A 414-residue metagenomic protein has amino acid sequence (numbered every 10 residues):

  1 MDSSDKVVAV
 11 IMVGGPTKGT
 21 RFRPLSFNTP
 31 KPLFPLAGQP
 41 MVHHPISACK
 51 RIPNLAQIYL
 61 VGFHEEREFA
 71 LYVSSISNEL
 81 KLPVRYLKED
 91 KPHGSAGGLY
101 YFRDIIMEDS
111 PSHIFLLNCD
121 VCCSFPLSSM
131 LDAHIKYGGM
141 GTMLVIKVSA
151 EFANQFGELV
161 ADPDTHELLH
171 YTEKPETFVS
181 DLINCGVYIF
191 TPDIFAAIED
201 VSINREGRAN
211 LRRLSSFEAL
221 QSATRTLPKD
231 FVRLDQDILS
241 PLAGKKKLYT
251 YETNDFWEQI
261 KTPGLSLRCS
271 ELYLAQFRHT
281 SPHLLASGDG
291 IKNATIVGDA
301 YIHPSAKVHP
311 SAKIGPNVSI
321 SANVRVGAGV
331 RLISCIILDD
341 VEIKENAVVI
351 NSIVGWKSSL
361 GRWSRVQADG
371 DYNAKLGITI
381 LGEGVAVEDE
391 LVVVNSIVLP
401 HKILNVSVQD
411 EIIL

Functional and structural regions predicted by a protein language model:
M1-P30, F34-S129, G370, K375 (+3 more regions): Conserved N-terminal catalytic core of the sugar/cofactor nucleotidyltransferase
M1-V7, E79, E108, F115 (+8 more regions): Eukaryotic N-terminal low-complexity, Ser/Thr- and Lys/Arg-rich leader segments that predominantly function as
G14, A328-L414: Glycine-rich hexapeptide-repeat left-handed beta-helix
M107-D109, D164, N323, S364 (+1 more regions): Extracellular beta-rich repeat passengers
P111-F115, C122, S128-K136, V148-A153 (+1 more regions): Catalytic-core segments of class I nucleotidyltransferases/pyrophosphorylases that form NMP-activated intermediates
N184-Y188, D230, F256, G298 (+3 more regions): Glycine/small-residue-rich pyrophosphate-binding loop that anchors the diphosphate of NDP-sugar donors
L274-P304: Long, charged amphipathic helices and adjacent flexible linkers at domain junctions
A300-G329: C-terminal accessory/binding modules appended to enzymatic or scaffolding proteins
